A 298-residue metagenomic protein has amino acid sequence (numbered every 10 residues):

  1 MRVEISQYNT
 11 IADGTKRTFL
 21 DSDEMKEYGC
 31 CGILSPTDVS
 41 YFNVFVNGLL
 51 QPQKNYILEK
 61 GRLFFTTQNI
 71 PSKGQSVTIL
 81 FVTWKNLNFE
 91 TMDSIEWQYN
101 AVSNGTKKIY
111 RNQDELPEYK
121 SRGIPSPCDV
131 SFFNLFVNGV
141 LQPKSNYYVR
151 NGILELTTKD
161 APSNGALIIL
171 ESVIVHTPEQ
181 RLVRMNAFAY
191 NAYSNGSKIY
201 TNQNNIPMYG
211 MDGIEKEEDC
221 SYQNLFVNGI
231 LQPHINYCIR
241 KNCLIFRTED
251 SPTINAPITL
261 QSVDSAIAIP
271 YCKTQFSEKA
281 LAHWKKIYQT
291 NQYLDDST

Functional and structural regions predicted by a protein language model:
M1-T298: Terminal leader/tail segments of proteins
